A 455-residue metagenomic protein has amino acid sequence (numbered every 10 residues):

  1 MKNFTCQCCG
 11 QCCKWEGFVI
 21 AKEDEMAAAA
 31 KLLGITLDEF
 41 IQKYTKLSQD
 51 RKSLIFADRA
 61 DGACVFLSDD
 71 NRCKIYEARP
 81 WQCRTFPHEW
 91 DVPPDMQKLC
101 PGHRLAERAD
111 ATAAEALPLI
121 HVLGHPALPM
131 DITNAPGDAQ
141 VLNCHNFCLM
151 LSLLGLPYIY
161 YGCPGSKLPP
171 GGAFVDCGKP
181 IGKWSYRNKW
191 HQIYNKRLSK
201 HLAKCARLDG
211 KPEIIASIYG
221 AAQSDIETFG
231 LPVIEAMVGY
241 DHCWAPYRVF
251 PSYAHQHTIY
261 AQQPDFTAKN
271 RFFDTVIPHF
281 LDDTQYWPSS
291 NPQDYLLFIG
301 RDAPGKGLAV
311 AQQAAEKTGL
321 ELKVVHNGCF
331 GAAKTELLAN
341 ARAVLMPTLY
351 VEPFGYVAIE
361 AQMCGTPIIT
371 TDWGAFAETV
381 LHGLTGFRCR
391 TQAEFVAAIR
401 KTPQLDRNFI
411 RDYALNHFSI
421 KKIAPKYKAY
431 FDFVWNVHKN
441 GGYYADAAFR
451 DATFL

Functional and structural regions predicted by a protein language model:
M1-A116: Short loop/turn segments that flank or connect secondary-structure elements
A114-L455: Catalytic cores of nucleotide-sugar-dependent glycosyltransferases that transfer UDP/GDP/TDP-activated
